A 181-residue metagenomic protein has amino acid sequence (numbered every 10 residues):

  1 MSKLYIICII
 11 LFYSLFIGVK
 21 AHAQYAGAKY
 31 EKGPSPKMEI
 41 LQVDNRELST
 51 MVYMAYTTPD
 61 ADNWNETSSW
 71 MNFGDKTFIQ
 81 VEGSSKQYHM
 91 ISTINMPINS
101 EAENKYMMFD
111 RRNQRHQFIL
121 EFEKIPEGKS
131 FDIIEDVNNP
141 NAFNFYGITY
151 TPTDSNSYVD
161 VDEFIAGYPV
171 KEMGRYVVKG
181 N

Functional and structural regions predicted by a protein language model:
M1-A26: Bacterial Sec-dependent N-terminal signal peptides
Q24-L48, Y88-S100: Low-complexity, acidic Ser/Thr/Pro/Gly-rich terminal tails and inter-domain linkers that flank the onset of structured
L48-A61: Short, well-ordered beta-strand segments enriched in hydrophobic/aromatic residues
V52, H116-F118, Y146: Hydrophobic residues positioned within well-ordered beta-strands of beta-sheet architectures
T58-M108: The feature marks short-to-medium sequence segments in extracytoplasmic or secretory-pathway proteins
K86-F131, N138-N139: Short, solvent-exposed, Trp/other aromatic-anchored flexible loops in extracytoplasmic proteins
E135-Y150: Terminal connector regions
G147-N181: Pro/Ala/Gly-rich low-complexity, hydrophilic intrinsically disordered segments
